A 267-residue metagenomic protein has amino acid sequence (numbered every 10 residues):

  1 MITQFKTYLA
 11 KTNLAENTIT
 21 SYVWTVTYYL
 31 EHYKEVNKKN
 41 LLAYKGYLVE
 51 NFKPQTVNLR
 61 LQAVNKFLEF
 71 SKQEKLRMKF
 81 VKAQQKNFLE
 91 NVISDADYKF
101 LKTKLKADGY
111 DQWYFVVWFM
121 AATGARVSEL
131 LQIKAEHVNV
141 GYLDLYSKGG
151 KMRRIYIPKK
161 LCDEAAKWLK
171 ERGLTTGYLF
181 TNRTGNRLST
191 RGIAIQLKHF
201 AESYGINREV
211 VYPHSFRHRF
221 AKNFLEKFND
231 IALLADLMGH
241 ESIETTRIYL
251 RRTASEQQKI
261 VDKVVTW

Functional and structural regions predicted by a protein language model:
M1-W267: Conserved catalytic core of the tyrosine transesterase superfamily
